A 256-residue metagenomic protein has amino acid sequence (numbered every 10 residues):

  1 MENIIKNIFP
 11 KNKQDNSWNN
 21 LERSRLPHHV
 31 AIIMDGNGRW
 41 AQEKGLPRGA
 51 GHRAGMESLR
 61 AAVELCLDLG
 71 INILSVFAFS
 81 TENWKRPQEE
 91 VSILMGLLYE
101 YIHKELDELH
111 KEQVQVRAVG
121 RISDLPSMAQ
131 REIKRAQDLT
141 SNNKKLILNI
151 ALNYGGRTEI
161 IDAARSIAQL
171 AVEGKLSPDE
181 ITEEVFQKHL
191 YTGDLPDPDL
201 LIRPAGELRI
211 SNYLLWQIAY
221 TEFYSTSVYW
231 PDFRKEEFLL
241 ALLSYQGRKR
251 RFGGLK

Functional and structural regions predicted by a protein language model:
M1-K256: Flexible, compositionally biased loop and terminal segments
